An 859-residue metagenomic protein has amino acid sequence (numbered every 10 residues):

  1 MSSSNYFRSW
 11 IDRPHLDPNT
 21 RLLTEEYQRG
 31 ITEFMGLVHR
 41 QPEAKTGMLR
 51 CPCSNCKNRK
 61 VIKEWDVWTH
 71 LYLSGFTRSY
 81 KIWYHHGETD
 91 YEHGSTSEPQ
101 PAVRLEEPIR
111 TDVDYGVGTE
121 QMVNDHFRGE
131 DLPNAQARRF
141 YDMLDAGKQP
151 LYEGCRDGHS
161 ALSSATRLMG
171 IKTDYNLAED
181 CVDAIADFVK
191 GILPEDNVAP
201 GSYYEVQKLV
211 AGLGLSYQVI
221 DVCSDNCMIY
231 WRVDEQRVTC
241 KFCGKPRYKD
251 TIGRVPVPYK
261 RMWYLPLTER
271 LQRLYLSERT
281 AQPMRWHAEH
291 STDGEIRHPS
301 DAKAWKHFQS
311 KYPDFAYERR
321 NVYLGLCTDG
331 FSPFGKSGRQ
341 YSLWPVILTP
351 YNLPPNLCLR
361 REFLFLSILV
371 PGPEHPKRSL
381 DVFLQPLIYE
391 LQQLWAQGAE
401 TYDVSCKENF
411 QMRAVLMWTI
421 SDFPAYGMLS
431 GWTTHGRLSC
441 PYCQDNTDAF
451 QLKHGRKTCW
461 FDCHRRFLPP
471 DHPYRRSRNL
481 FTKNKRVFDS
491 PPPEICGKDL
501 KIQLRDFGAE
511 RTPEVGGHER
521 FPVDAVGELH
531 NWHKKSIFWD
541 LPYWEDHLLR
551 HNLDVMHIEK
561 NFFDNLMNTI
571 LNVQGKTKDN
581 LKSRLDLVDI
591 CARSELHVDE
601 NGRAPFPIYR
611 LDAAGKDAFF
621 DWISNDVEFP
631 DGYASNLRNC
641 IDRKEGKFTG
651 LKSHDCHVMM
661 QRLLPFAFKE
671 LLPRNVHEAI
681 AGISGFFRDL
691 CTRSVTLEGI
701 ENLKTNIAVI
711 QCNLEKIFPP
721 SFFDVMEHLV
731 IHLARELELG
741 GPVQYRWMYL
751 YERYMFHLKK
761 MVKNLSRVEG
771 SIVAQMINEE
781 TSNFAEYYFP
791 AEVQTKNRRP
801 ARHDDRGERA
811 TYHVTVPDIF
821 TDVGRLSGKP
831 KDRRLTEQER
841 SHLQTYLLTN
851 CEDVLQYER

Functional and structural regions predicted by a protein language model:
M1-R859: A structural signal for the principal folded core domain
